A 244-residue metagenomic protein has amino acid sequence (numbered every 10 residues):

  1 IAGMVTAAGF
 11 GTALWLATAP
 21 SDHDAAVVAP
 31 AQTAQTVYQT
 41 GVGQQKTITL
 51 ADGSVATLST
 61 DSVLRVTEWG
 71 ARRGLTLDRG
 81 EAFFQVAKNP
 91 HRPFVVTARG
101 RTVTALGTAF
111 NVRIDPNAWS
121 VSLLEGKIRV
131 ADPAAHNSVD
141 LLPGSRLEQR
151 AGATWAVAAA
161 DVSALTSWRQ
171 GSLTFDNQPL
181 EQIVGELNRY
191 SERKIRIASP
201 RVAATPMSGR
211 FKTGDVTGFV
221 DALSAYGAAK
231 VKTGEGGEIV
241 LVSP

Functional and structural regions predicted by a protein language model:
I1-G3, A7-P244: A residue-level detector for the "anchor" residue at the start of short, highly conserved motifs
